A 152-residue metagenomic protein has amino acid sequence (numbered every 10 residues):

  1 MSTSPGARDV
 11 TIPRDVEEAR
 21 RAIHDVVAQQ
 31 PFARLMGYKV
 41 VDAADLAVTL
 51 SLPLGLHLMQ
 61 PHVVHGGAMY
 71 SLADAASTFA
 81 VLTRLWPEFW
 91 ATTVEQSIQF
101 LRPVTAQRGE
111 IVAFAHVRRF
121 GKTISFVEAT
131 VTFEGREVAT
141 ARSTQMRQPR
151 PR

Functional and structural regions predicted by a protein language model:
M1-S51, G55-L56: Non-catalytic linker/capping segments at the edges of enzyme domains
S2-A7, T11-R14, P87, T105-E110 (+1 more regions): HotDog/MaoC-like acyl-thioester-processing domains
R34-M36, L46-V48, W90-Q96, G109-I111 (+1 more regions): A generic structural signal for short beta-strands and their flanking turns/coil linkers
L50-L52, I98, A129: Preference for bulky hydrophobic residues occupying beta-strand positions in well-ordered beta-sheet regions
L52-L54, F100, R147: Hydrophobic residues in beta-strands and at strand termini
P53-T78: Hot-dog-fold acyl-thioester-processing enzymes
H65, A113-F114: Short, glycine/charged-enriched secondary-structure capping and boundary segments
A80-I111, V117: Hydrophobic beta-strand-centered segment that forms part of the acyl-chain substrate-binding groove
